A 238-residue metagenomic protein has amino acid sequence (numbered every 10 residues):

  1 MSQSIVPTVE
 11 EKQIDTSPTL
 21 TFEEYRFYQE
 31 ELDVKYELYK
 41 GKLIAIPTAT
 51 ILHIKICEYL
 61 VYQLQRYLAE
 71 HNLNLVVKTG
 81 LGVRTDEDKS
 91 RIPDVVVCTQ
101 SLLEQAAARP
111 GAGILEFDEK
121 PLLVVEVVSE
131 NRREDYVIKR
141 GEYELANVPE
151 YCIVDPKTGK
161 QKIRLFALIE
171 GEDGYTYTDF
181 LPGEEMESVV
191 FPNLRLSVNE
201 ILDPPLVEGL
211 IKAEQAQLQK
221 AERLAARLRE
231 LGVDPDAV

Functional and structural regions predicted by a protein language model:
M1-V238: Gly/Pro/Ser/Thr-rich low-complexity, intrinsically disordered segments predominantly at protein N-termini
